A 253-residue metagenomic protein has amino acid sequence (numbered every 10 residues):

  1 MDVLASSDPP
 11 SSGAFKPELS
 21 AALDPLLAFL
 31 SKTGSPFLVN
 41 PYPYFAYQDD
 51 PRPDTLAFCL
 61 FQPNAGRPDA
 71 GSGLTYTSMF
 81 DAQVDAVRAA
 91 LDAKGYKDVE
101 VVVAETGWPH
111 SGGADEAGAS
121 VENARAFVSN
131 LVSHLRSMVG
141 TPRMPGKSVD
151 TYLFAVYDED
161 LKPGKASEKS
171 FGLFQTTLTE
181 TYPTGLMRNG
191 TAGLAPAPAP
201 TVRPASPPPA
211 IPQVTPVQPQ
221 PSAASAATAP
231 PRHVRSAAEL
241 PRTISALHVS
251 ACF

Functional and structural regions predicted by a protein language model:
M1-L38, P43-E100, S111-D150, A155 (+1 more regions): Plant P/S/T-rich low-complexity glycomodules
G107: Catalytic metal-binding/acid-base residues of hydrolase active sites
